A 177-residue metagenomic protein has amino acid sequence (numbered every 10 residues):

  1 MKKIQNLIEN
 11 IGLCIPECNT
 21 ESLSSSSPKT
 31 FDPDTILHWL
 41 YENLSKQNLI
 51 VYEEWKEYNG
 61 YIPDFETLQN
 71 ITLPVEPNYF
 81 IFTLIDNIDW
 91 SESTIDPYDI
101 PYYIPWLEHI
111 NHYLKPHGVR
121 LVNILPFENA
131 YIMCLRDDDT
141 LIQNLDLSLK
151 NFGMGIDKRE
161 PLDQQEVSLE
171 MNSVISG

Functional and structural regions predicted by a protein language model:
M1-G177: Contiguous interface-forming segments/domains that mediate binding rather than catalysis
